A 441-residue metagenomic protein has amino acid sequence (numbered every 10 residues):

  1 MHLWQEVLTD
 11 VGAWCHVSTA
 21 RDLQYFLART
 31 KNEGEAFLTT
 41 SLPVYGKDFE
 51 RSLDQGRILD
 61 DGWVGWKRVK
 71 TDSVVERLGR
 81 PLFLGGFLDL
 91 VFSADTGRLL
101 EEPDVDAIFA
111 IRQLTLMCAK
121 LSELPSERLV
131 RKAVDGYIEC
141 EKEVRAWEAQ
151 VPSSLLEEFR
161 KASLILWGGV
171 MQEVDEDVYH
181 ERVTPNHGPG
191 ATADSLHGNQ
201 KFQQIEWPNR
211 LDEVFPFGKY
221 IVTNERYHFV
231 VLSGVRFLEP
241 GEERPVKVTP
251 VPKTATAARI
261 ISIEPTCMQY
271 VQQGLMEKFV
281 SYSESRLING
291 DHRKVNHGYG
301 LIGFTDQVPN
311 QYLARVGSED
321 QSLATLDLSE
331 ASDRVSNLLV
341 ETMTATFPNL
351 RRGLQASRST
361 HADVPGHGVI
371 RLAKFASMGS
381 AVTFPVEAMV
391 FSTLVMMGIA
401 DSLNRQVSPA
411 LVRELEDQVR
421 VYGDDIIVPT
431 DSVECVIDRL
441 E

Functional and structural regions predicted by a protein language model:
M1-E6, E213-E441: Core nucleotidyl-transferase/polymerase catalytic module
M1-T249: Non-catalytic, polymerase-adjacent accessory regions of viral genome-replication enzymes
